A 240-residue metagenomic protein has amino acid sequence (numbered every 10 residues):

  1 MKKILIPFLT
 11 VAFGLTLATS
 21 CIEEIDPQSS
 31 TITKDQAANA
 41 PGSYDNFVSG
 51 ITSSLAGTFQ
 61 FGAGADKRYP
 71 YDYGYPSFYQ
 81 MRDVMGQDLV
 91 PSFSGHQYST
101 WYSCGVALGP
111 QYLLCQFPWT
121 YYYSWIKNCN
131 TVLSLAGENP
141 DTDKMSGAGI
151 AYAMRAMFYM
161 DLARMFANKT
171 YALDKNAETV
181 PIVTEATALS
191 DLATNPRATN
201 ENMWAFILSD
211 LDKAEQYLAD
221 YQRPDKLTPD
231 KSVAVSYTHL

Functional and structural regions predicted by a protein language model:
M1-S30: Bacterial Sec-dependent N-terminal signal peptides
C21-S77: Membrane-proximal, proline-rich intrinsically disordered regions
F61-A65, D143-K144, R223-P229: Surface-exposed patches in mature extracellular/periplasmic domains of secreted proteins
S92-F166, A198-E201, K213-P224: Conserved, well-structured interaction surfaces
A148, K231-V233: Residues that mark the junctions of alpha-helical repeat units in TPR/alpha-solenoid scaffolds
M165-A205: Short coil/linker segments at helix-helix boundaries
T238-H239: Conserved small/polar residues in nucleotide/adenosyl-binding loops
